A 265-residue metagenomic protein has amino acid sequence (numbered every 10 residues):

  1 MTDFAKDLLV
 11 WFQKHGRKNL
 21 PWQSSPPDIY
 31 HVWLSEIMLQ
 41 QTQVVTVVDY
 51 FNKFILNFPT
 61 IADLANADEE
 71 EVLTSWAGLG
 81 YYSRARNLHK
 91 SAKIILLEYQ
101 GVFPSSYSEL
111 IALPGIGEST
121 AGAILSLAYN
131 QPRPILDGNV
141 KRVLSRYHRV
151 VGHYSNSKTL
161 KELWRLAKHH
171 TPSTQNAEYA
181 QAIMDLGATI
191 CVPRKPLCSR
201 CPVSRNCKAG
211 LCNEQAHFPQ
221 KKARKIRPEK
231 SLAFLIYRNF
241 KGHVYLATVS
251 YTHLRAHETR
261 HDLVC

Functional and structural regions predicted by a protein language model:
T2-L197, V203-C212: Catalytic cores of DNA base-excision repair glycosylases
K14-G16, N239-F240, T259: Short polar catalytic/cofactor-binding loops
P202-P228: Short, conserved active-site entrance elements at the starts or edges of catalytic domains
Q220-Y245: Conserved N-terminal beta-strand and adjoining loop/helix that marks the start of the Nudix/MutT-like hydrolase domain
T248: Carbohydrate-binding surface patches
T252-T259: Conserved small/polar residues in nucleotide/adenosyl-binding loops
V264-C265: Hydrophobic alpha-helical segments, chiefly the membrane-spanning helices and signal/signal-anchor peptides
